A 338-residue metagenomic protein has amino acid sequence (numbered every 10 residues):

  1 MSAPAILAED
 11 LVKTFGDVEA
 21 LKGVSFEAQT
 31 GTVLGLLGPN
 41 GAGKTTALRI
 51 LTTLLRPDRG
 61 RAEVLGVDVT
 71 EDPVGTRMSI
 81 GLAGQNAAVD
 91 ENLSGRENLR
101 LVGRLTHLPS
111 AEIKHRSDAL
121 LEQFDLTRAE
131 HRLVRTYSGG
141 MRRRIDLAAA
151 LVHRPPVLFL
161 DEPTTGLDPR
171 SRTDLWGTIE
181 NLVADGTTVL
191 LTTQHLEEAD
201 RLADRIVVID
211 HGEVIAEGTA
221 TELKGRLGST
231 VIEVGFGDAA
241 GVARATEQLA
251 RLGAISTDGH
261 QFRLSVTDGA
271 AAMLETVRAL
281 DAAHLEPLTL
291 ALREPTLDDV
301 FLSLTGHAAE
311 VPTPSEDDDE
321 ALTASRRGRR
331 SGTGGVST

Functional and structural regions predicted by a protein language model:
A3-A8, K13-D210, A216: ABC transporter nucleotide-binding domains
A20, E198, G241, A272 (+1 more regions): Short phosphate-engaging motifs
V67-T70, H131, V214, A239 (+2 more regions): Short, surface-exposed acidic/glycine-rich loop or hinge patches that mediate macromolecular interfaces
M78, G228-I232, E286: A generic structural signal for short beta-strands and their flanking turns/coil linkers
H107, I232, A254, L285 (+1 more regions): Non-catalytic alpha-helical coupling and interface elements of nucleotide-dependent molecular machines and regulators
W176-T267, A291: ABC transporter nucleotide-binding domain
G269-T338: C-terminal coupling/interaction segments
